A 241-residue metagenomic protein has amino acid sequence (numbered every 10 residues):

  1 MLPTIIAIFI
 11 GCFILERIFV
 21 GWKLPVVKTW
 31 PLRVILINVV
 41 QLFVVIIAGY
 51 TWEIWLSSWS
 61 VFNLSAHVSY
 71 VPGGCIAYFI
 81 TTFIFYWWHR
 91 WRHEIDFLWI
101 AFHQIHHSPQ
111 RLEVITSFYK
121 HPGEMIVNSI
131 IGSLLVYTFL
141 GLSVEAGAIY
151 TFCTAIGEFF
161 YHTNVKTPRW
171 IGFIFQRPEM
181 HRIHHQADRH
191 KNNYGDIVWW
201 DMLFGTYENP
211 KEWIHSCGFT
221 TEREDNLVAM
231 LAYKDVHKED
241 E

Functional and structural regions predicted by a protein language model:
L2-F9, L15, D96-W99, S108-Y119 (+2 more regions): Cytosolic/stromal cytosol-facing helical appendages immediately following the last transmembrane segment
T4, L64-F97, G147-A148: Membrane-embedded alpha-helical segments that form the functional core of polytopic membrane enzymes, especially those
I8-E16, A77-Y86, Y150-E158: Alpha-helical transmembrane segments of multi-pass membrane proteins
I10-V34, G49-A66, E212-S216: Membrane-helix interface linkers and caps
W22-V44, Q104-K120: Juxtamembrane helix-capping/reentrant segments at transmembrane boundaries
I35, S117-L134, V144-E145, N192: Membrane-interface loop-to-helix entry segments
Q41-A48, W52, P122-V136: Core segments of transmembrane alpha-helices that mediate helix-helix packing or line hydrophobic substrate/ligand
I54-G74, L135-G147: Helix-coil boundary and interhelical linker segments in multi-pass alpha-helical membrane proteins
